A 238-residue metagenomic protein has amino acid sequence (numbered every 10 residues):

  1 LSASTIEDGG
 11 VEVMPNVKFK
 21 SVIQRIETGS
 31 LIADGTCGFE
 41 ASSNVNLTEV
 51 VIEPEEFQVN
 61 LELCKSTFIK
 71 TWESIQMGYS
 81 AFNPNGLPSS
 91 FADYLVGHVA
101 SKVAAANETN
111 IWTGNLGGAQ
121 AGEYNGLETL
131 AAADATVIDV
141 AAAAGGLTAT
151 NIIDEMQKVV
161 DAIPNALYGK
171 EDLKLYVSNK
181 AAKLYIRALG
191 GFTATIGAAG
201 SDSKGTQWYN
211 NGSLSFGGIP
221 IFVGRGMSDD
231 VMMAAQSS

Functional and structural regions predicted by a protein language model:
L1-A33, N125-T150, D154, K183-S238: Sequence/fold signature of self-assembling virion shell proteins
S2-M77: Assembly/oligomerization interface modules of large self-assembling protein complexes
V51-E53, A162-Y168, N211-S213, V223-G224: A general structural signal for short secondary-structure junctions and capping/turn motifs
E56-Q58, V96, K170-D172, G218: Extracellular structured ligand-interaction cores
S74-A162: Alpha-helical scaffold segments that mediate packing/assembly in large oligomeric complexes
A100-A104, E108, V177, I186 (+1 more regions): Internal mixed-charge
Q157-A199: Long, well-ordered mid-to-C-terminal structural blocks that present hydrophobic/aromatic surfaces
